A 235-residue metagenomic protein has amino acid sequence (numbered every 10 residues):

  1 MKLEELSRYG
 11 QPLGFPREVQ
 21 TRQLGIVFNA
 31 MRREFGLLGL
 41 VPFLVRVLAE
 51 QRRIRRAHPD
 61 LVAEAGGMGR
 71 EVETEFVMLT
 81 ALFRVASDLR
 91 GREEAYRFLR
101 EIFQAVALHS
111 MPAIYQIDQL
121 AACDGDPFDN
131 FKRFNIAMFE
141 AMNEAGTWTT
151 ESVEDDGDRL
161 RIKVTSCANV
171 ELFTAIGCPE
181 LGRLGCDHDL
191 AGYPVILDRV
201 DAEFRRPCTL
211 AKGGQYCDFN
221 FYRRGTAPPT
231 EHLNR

Functional and structural regions predicted by a protein language model:
M1-A86: N-terminal, charged low-complexity regulatory/assembly segments
M1-Q20, F139-G157, R205: Short, charged N-terminal helix-start/capping segments
L3, E50-L61, L82, D129-M142 (+4 more regions): Hydrophobic transmembrane alpha-helix bundles
F35, R90, L197-V200: A broad structural signal for alpha-helix termini and local helix breaks/kinks
T74, M78-T80, V85-G182: Amphipathic interaction/junction segments at domain boundaries or subunit interfaces
T147-I176, E180-G182, C186, L190-R235: Short terminal or interdomain "cap/linker" segment that borders an active site or interface and mediates
